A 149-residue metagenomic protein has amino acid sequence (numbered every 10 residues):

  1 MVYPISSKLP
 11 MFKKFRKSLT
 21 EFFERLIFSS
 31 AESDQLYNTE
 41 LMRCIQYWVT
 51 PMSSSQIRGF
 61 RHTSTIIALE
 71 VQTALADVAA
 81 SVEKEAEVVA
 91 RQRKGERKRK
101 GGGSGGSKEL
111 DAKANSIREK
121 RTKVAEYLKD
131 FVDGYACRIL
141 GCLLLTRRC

Functional and structural regions predicted by a protein language model:
M1-A31, I45: Non-catalytic protein-protein interaction scaffold segments in large eukaryotic complex-forming proteins
P4-K8, Y47-T50, I117-R118, A136: Short interface patches used for recognition in eukaryotic signaling and trafficking proteins
M11-F15, D34-E40, A86, A90-C149: Alpha-solenoid helical repeat scaffolds
S18, F22, L41-W48, I67 (+2 more regions): Structural recognition of alpha-solenoid helical scaffolds
F23-I27, I67-A76, C149: Hydrophobic residues within the alpha-helices of tandem HEAT/HEAT-like
F28-G59: Conserved, well-structured beta-alpha core segment at the onset of a catalytic domain
L41, F60-T63, L75-V89, T146-R147: Short, flexible/disordered secondary-structure transition segments
Y47-E70, Y135-I139, R147-C149: Extended amphipathic alpha-helical scaffold segments
